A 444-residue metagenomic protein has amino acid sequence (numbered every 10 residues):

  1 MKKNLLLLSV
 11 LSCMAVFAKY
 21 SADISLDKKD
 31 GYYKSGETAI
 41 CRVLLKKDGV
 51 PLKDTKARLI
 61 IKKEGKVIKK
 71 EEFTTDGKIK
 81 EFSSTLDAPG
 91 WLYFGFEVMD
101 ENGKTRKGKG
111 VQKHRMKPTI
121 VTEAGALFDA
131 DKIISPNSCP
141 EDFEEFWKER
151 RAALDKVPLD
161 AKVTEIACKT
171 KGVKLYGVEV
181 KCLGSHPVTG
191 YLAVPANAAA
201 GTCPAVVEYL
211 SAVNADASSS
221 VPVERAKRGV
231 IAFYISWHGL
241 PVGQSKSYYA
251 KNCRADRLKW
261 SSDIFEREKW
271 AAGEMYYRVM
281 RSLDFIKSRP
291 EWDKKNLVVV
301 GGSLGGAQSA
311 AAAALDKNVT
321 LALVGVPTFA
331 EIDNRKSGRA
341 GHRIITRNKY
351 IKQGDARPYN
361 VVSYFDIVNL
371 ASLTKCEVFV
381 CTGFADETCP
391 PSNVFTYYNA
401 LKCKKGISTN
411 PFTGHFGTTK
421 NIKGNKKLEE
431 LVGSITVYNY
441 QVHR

Functional and structural regions predicted by a protein language model:
D27-G31, L154-A199: N-terminal cap/lid segment of alpha/beta-hydrolase-fold proteins
G190-V194, G201-A212: Short beta-strand element of the alpha/beta-hydrolase
N197, L258-G302: Gly/Ser-rich "nucleophile elbow"/oxyanion-hole loop immediately N-terminal to the catalytic nucleophile in hydrolases
V213-Y277, N334-H342: Cap/lid segment of the alpha/beta-hydrolase catalytic domain
V221, C376, P390-N399: Short alpha-helix in the alpha/beta-hydrolase fold that links the catalytic acid
G306-G354, T409, G417-K420: Hydrolase active-site cap/lid region
T374, V380-T382: Short beta-strand/loop motif that positions the catalytic acidic residue of the alpha/beta-hydrolase fold
F395-R444: C-terminal catalytic histidine-bearing segment of alpha/beta-hydrolase fold enzymes
